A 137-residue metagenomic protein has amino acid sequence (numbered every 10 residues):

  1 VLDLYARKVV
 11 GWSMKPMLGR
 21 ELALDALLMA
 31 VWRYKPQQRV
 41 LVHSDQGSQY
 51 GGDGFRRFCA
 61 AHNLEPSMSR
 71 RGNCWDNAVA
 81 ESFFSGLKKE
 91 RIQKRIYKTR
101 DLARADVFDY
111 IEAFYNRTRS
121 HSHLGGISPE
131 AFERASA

Functional and structural regions predicted by a protein language model:
V1-A137: Charged DNA-binding/catalytic regions of mobile-element recombinases
